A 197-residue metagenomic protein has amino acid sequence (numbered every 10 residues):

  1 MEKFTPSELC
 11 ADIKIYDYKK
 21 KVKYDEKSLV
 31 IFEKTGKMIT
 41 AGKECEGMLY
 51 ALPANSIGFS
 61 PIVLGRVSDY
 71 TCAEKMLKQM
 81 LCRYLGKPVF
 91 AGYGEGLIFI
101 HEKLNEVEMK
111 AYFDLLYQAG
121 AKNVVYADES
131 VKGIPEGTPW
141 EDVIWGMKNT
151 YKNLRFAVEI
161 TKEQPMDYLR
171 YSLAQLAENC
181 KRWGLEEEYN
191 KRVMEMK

Functional and structural regions predicted by a protein language model:
M1-D25, F32-K37, C45-K197: Nucleotide/phosphate-binding catalytic cleft detector across ATP-hydrolyzing and phosphate-transferring enzymes
